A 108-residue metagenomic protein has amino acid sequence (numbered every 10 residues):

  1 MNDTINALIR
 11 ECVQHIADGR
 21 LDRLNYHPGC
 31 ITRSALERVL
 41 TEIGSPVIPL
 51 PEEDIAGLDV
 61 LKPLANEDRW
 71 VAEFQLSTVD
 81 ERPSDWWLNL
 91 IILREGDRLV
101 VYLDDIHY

Functional and structural regions predicted by a protein language model:
M1-Q14: Short, low-complexity N-terminal intrinsically disordered segments enriched in polar/charged residues
D18-I31: Short, well-ordered alpha-helical segments enriched in acidic and aromatic residues
T32-R33, L90: Charged, low-complexity, helix/coiled-coil-prone segments
S34-V39: Boundary/linker segments of alpha-helical solenoid repeat arrays
L40-W87: Surface-exposed, charged secondary-structure patches
P83-Y108: Short beta-strand edge/turn micro-motifs at domain boundaries
